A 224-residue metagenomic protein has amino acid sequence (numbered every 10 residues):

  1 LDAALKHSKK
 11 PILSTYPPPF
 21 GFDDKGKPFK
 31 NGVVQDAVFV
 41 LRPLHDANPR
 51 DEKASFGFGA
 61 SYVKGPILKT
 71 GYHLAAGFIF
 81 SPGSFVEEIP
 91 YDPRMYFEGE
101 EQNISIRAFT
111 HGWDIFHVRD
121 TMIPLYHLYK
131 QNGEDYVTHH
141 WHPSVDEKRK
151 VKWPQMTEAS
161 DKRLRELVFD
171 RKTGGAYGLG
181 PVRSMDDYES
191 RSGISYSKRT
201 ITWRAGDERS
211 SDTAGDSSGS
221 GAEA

Functional and structural regions predicted by a protein language model:
L1-P90, Y126-P143: Conserved catalytic core of nucleotide-sugar-dependent glycosyltransferases
G26, P49-F80, G133-A224: Terminal low-complexity segments of carbohydrate-biosynthetic enzymes
H73, V86-H117, M122-L125: Donor nucleotide-sugar recognition loop
